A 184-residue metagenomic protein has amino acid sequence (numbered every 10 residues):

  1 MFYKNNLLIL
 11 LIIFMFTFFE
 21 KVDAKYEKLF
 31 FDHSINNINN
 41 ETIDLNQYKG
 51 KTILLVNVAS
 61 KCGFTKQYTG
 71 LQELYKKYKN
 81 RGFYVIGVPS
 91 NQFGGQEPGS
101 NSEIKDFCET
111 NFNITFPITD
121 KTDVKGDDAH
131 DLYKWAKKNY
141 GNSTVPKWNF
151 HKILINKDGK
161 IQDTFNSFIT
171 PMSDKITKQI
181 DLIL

Functional and structural regions predicted by a protein language model:
M1-I9: Bacterial N-terminal signal peptides that target proteins for export
I9-T17: Bacterial N-terminal signal peptides
V22-N46: N-terminal "domain-start" segment that seeds a small globular fold
N37, N57-K61: Amphipathic alpha-helical repeat scaffolds
K49-L54: Local sequence-structure signature of Cys/Sec-based thiol-disulfide redox active-site neighborhoods
F64-A129: Structural microenvironment flanking redox-active thiols in thiol-disulfide oxidoreductases
D131-K134, K138-L184: Thiol-/selenol-based redox modules, centered on thioredoxin-like and closely related oxidoreductase domains
